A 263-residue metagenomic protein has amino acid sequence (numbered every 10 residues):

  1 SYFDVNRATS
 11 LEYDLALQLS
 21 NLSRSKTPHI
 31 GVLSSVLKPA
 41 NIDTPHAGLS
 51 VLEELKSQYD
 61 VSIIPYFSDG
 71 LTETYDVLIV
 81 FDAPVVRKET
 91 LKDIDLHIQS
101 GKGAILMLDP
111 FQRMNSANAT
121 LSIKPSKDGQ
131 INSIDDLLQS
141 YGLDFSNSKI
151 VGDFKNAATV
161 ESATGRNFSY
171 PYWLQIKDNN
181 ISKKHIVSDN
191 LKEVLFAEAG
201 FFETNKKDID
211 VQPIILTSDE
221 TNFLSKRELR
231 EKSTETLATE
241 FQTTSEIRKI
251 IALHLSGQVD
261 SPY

Functional and structural regions predicted by a protein language model:
S1-Y263: Short, surface-exposed patches at the edges or C-terminal ends of soluble domains, predominantly
